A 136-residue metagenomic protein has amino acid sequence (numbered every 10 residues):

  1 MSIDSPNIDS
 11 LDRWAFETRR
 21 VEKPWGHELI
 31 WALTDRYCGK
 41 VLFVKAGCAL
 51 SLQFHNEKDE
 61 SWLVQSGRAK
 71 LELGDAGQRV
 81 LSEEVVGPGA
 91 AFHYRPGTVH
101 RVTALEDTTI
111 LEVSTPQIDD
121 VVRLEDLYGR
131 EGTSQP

Functional and structural regions predicted by a protein language model:
M1-K40, A49-S51, S82-E84, L127-P136: A short, N-terminal "cap"/entry segment at the start of jelly-roll beta-barrel domains of the cupin/DSBH fold
E57-A76: Glycine- and acidic-residue-biased ligand/ion/polar-headgroup-sensing regions
S61, E106-D126: A short hydrophobic beta-strand segment most commonly corresponding to one strand of the jelly-roll/cupin
D75-G97: Short acidic-glycine-tyrosine-enriched beta hairpin
V102-A104: Asparagine-centered strand-capping/turn motif at beta-strand->loop junctions
